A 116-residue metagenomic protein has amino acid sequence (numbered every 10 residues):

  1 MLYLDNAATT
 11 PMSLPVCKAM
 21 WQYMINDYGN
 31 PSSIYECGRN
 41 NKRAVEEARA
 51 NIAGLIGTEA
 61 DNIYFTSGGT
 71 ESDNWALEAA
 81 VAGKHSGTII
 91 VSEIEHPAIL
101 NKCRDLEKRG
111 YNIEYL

Functional and structural regions predicted by a protein language model:
M1-L116: Pyridoxal 5′-phosphate
